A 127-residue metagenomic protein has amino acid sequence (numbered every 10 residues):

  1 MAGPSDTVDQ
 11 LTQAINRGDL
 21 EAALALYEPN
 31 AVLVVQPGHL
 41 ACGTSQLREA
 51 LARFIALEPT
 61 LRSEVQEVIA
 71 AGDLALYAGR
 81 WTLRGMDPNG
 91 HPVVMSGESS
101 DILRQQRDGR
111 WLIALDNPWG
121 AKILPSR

Functional and structural regions predicted by a protein language model:
A2-T7, L20-G72: A solvent-exposed, acidic/Ser-Thr-rich amphipathic alpha-helical stretch
L61-E64, A78-R80, V94-S100: Short, surface-exposed coil-to-beta transition loops
G72-L83: A short hydrophobic beta-strand element
R84-V94: Short, cysteine-centered beta-strand-loop-beta hairpins and adjacent loop/turn segments enriched in charged/polar
S96-S126: Short beta-strand edge/turn micro-motifs at domain boundaries
